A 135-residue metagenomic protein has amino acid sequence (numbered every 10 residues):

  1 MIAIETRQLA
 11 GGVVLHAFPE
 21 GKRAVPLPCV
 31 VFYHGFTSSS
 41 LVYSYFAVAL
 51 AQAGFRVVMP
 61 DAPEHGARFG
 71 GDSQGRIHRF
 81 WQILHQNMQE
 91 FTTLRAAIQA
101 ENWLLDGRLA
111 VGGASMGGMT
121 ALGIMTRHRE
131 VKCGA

Functional and structural regions predicted by a protein language model:
M1-V25: N-terminal cap/lid segment of alpha/beta-hydrolase-fold proteins
V25-G35: Short beta-strand element of the alpha/beta-hydrolase
F36-V48: The serine-hydrolase catalytic nucleophile loop
V48, Q52, T126-R129: Short, well-ordered alpha-helices that flank and scaffold nucleotide-derived cofactor binding pockets
L50-G71: Conserved alpha/beta-hydrolase
G71-R79: Surface-exposed, active-site-proximal loop segments in enzymatic domains
H78-N102: Alpha/beta-hydrolase active-site loop
L94-A135: Primarily recognizes the serine-hydrolase "nucleophile elbow" in alpha/beta-hydrolase and SGNH/GDSL folds
